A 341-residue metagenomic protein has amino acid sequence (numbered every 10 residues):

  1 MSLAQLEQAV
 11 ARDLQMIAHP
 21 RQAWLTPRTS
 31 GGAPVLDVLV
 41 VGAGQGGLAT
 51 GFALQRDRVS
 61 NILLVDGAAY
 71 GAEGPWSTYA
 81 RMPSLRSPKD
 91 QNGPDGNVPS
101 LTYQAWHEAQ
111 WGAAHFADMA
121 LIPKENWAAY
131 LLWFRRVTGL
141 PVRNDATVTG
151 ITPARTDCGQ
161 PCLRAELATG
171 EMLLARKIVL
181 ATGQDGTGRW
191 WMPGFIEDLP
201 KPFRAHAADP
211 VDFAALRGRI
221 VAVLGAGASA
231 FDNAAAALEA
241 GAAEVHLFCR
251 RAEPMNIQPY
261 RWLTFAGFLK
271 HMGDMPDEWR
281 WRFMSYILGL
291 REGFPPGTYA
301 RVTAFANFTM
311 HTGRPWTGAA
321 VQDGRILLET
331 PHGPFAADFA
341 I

Functional and structural regions predicted by a protein language model:
M1-A68, E73, F116-A240, H246-I341: Flavin (primarily FAD) cofactor-binding/catalytic cores of flavoenzymes
Q55, P88-D95, T330-P331: Short amphipathic alpha-helices and their capping/turn segments at secondary-structure boundaries
E73-P88, T264: Glycine-rich phosphate-binding loop and adjoining beta1-alpha1-beta2 segment of Rossmann-like nucleotide-binding folds
S77, P83, L101, F203 (+1 more regions): Flexible, active-site-adjacent loop/turn segments at secondary-structure boundaries
G93-A128: A conserved beta-strand/loop capping segment in the N-terminal third of enzymes that catalyze redox or closely related
